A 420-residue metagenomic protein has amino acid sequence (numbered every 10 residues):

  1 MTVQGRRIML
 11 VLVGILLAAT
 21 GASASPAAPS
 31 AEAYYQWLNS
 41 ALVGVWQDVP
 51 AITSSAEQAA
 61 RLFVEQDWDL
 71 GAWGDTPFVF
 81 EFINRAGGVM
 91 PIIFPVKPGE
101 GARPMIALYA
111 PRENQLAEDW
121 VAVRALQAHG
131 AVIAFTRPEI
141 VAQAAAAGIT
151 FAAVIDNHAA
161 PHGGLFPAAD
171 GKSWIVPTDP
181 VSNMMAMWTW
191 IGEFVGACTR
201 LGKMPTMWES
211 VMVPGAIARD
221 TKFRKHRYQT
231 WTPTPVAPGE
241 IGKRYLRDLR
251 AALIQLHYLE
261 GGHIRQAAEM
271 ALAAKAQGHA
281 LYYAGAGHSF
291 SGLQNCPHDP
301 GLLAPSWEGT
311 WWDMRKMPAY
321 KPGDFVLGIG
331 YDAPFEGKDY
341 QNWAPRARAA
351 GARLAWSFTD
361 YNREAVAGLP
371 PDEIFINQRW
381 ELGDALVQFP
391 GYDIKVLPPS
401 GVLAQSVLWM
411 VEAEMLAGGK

Functional and structural regions predicted by a protein language model:
T2-M9: Bacterial N-terminal signal peptides that target proteins for export
M9-T20: Bacterial N-terminal signal peptides
S25-W46, P205-Y258: Cofactor-/ligand-binding subdomain signature composed of acidic, glycine-rich, tryptophan-containing flexible loops
G44-V64, Q255-A274: A short, well-structured juxtamembrane/interface segment
I52-S55, D67-D69, C198-W208, L259-Q266 (+2 more regions): Flexible, glycine/charged-enriched surface loops at secondary-structure junctions
Q58, V64-R200, A276-H279, G285-A417: Glycine-rich phosphate-binding loops that contact phosphosugars or nucleotide phosphates
G163-P167, G171, E193-T234, A251 (+2 more regions): Internal, active-site/partner-interface "lid" segment
